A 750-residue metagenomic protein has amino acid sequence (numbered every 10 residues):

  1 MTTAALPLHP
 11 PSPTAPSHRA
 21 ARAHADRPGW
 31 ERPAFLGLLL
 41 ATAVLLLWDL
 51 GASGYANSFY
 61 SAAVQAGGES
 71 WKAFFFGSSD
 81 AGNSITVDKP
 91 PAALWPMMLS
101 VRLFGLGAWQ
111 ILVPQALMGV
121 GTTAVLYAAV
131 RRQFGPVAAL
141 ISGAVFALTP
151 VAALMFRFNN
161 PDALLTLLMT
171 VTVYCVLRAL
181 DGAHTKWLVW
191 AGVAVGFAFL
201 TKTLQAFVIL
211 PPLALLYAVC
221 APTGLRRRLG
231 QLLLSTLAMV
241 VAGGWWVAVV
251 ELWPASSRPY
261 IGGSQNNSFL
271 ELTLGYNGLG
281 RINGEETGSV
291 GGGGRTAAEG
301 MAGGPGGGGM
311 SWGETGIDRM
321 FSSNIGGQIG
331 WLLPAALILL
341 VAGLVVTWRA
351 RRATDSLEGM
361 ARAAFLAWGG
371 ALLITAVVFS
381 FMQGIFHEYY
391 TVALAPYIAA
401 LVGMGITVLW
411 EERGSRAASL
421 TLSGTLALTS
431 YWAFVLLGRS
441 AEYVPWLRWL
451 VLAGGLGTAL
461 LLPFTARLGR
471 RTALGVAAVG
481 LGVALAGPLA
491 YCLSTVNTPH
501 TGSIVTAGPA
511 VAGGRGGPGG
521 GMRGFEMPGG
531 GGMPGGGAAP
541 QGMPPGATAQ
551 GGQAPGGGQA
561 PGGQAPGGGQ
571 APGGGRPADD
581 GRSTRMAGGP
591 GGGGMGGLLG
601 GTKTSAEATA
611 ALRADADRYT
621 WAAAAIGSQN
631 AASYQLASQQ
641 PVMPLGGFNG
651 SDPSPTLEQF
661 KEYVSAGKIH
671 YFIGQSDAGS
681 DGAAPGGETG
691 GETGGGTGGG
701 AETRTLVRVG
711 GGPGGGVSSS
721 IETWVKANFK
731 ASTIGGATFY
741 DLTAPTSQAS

Functional and structural regions predicted by a protein language model:
M1-E286, E299-A417, L428, S494 (+2 more regions): Membrane-integral, polyisoprenol-dependent glycosyltransferases of the GT-C/oligosaccharyltransferase superfamily
A25-G29, G304-Q328, R582-D615, G715-S719: Intrinsic low-complexity, intrinsically disordered segments
F59, A63, P91, W95 (+10 more regions): Extracytoplasmic/secreted proteins, especially bacterial periplasmic and envelope-associated proteins
S257, Q265, S654-V664: Alpha-helical scaffolding within the catalytic cores of extracellular/periplasmic polymer-degrading hydrolases
G263-R281, A490-G514, I673-G674, T733 (+1 more regions): Intrinsically disordered, low-complexity glycine/proline-rich and charged
R413-G516, M595: Transmembrane helical bundles and short interhelical boundary loops of multi-pass, membrane-embedded
L481-R618: Membrane-interface segments at or immediately adjacent to transmembrane helices that form the boundary between
P499, P590-L599, A606-A622, S628-V642 (+2 more regions): Aromatic/acidic, Gly/Pro-rich catalytic loop(s) in extracytoplasmic/lumenal soluble domains of multi-pass membrane
